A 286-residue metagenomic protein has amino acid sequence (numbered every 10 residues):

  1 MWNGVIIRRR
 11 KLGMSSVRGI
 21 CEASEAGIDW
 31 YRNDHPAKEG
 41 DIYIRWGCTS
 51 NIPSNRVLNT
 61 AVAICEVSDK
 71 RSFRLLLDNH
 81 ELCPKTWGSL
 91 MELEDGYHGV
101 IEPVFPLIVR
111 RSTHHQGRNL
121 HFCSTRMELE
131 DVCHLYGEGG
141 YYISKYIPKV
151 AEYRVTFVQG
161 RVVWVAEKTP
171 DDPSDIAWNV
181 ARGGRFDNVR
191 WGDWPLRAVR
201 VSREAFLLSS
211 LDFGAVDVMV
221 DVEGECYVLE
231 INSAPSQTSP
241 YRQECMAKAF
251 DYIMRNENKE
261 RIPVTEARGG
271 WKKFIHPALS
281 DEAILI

Functional and structural regions predicted by a protein language model:
W2-V100: Conserved N-proximal alpha/beta basic substrate-recognition cap immediately N-terminal to, or forming the N-lobe
D41-R45, R110, V155-F157, G224-S239: A short beta-strand motif that forms the metal-chelation/ATP-contact edge of phosphoryl-transfer active sites
G47, S112, Y146-I147, T156 (+2 more regions): Anionic group-transfer/hydrolysis microenvironments
L77, I101-N119, E138-V150: ATP-grasp fold ATP-binding core
L107, V163-W164, G214, Y227-E230: Protein kinase-like catalytic core scaffold
L120-F206: Phosphate-binding site of ATP-dependent enzymes
S144, R154, L211-E223: A short glycine-rich, hydrophobically flanked beta-strand micro-motif that places a catalytic Asp/Glu for divalent metal
D193, L207-L211, V220-I286: C-terminal active-site "lid" helix and adjoining low-complexity regulatory extension at the edge of ATP-using catalytic
